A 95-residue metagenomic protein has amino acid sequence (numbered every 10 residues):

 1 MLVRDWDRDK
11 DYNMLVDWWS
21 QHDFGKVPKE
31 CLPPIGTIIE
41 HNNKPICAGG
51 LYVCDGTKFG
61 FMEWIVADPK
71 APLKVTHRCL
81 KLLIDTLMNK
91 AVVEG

Functional and structural regions predicted by a protein language model:
M1-L15: A short beta-loop-alpha structural element at the N-terminal edge of CoA-dependent acyl/N-acetyltransferase catalytic
W6, P34-I38, A48-L51, L83 (+3 more regions): Residue-level detection of beta-strand scaffold positions
W6, W18-W19, W64: A residue-identity detector for tryptophan
L15-N42: Active-site rim helix/loop that mediates acceptor-substrate recognition in acyltransferases
I38, K44-C54, F59-W64: Conserved beta-strand in the GNAT
N42-N43, K70: Short loop segments at secondary-structure junctions
G60-G95: Acyl-donor binding region in acyl/amide transferases
